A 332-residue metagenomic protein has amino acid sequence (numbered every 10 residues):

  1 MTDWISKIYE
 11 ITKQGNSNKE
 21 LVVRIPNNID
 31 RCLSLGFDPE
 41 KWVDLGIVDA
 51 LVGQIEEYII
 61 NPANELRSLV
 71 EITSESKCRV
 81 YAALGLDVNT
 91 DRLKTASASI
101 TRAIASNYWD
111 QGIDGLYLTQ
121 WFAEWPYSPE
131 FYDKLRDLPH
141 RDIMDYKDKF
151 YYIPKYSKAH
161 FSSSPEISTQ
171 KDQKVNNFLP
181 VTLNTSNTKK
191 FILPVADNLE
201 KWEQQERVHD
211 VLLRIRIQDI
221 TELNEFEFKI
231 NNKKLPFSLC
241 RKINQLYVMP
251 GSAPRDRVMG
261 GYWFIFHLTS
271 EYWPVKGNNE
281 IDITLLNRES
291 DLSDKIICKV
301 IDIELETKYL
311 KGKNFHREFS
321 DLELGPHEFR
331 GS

Functional and structural regions predicted by a protein language model:
M1-Q204, I215, D219-L239, H267-N279 (+2 more regions): Glycan-processing catalytic domains of CAZymes
H209-V211: Structural beta-strand segments of beta-rich domains
Q218-F329: Beta-strand-rich ligand-recognition modules
